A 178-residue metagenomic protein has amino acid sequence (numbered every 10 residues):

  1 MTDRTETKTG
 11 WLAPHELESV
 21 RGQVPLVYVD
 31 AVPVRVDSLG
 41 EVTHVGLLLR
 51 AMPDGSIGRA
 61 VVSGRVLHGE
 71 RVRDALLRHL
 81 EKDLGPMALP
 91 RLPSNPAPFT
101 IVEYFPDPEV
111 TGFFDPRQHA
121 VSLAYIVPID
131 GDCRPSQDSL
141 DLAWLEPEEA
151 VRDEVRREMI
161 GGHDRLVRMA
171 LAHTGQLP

Functional and structural regions predicted by a protein language model:
M1-L39, F114-D115: Acidic, metal-coordinating catalytic segment for phosphate/diphosphate chemistry, firing primarily on the Nudix
P25, V72, H163: Hydrophobic (often cysteine-bearing) scaffold residues that line and stabilize catalytic clefts of nucleotide/cofactor
V27-V29, T43, V121-L123, L140: Change "...and in nucleic-acid phosphodiester-cleaving endonucleases..." to "...and in nucleic-acid processing enzymes
A31, L76, Y125-V127: A structural signal for short, well-ordered beta-strand segments
P33-R35, L49, I129: Residue-level signal for short segments within beta-strands and strand-turn junctions of well-structured beta-sheet
G40-L89: Conserved Nudix-box catalytic region and its N-terminal flanking loop in Nudix hydrolases and closely related
D54-R59, Q118, A124-P178: Nudix hydrolase/Nudix homology domain
G85-C133: Active-site segment of metal-dependent pyrophosphate-handling enzymes, primarily the Nudix hydrolase catalytic core
